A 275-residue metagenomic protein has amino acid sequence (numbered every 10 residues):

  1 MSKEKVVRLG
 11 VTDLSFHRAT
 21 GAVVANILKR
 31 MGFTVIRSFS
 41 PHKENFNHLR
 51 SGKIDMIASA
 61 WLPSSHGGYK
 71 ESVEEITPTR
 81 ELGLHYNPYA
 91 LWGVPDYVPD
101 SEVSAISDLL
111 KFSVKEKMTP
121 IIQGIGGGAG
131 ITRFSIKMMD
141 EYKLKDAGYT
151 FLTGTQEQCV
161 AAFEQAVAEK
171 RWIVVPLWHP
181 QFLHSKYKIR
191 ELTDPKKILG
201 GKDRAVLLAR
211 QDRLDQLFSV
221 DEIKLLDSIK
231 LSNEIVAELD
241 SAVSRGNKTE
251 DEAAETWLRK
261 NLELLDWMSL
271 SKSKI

Functional and structural regions predicted by a protein language model:
K3-H17, L28, F33-S38, T119-Q123 (+1 more regions): Short, well-ordered beta-strand elements
T12-S15, F33-R50, T150-A162: Short helix-initiation/N-cap motifs at beta->coil->alpha
G21, H42-E75, A162, F182-Y187: Pocket-flanking alpha-helical
V23-M31, S113-F151, T256-K260: Ligand-binding cleft/hinge of the Venus flytrap
I54, A58, R133-D194: Ligand-binding pocket segment of bilobal, Venus flytrap-like solute-binding proteins
P78-G126: A conserved helix-loop-strand patch within extracytoplasmic ligand-binding domains of the periplasmic binding
A90-D100, D203-F218: A bilobed periplasmic-binding-protein/Venus flytrap-type ligand-binding module shared by bacterial periplasmic
K224-I275: C-terminal functional modules
